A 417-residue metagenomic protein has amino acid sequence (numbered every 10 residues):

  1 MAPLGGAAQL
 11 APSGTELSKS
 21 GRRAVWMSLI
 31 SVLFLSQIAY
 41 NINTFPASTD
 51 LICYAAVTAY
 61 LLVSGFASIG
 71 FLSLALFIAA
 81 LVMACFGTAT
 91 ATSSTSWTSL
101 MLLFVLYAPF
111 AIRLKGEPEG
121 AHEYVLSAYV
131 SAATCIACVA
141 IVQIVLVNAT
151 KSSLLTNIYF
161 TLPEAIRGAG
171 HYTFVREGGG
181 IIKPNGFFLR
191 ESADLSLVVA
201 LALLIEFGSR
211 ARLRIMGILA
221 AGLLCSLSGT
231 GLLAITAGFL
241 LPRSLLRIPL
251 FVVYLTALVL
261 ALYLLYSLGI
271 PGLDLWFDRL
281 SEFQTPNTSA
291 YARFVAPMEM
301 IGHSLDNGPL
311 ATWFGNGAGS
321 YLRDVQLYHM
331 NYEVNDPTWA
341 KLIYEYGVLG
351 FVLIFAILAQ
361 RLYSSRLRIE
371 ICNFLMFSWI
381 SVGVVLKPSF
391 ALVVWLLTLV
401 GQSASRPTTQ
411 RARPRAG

Functional and structural regions predicted by a protein language model:
M1-V25, S64-S68, T88, L397-G417: A juxtamembrane structural motif centered on a specific transmembrane helix
W26-A39, A55-R113, C372, M376-W379: N-terminal hydrophobic segments of proteins, predominantly signal-anchor/transmembrane helices of inner/organellar
I38-I42, L275-Y346: Long extracytoplasmic/lumenal interhelical loops at the membrane interface of multi-pass membrane proteins
Y54-L61, C372-G417: Transmembrane alpha-helices of multi-pass inner-membrane enzymes
T58-V63, T90-N148, I354-L358: Transmembrane alpha-helical segments and their membrane-water interfaces
C85, C138-V147, R243-Q284, L305-N307: A membrane-periplasm/extracellular boundary helix in multi-pass inner-membrane enzymes that assemble envelope glycans
S127-T150, T173-S226, L233-R243: Alpha-helical transmembrane segments of multi-pass inner-membrane proteins
A211-L213, T236-L240, V252-Y254, L342-W379: Hydrophobic transmembrane alpha-helices and their immediate junctions
